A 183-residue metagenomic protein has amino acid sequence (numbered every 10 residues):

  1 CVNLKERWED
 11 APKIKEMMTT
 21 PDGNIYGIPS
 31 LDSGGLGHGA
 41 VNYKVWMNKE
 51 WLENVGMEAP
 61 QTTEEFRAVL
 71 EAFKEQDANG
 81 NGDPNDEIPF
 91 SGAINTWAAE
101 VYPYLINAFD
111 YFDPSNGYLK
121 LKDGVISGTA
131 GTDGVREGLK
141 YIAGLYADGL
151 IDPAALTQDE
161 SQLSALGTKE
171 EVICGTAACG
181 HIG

Functional and structural regions predicted by a protein language model:
C1-G183: Extracytoplasmic/secretory soluble proteins
